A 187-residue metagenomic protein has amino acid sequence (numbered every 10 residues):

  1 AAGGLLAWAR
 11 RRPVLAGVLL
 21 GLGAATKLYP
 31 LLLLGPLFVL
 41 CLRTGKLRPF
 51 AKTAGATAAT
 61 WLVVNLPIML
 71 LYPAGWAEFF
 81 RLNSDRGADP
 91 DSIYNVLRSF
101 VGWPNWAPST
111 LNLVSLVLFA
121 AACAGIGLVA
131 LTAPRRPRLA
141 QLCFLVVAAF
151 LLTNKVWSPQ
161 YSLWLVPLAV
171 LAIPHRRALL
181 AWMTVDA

Functional and structural regions predicted by a protein language model:
A1-L5, Y29-L32, T57, C143 (+1 more regions): Alpha-helical transmembrane segments of multi-pass membrane proteins
A2-L15: Membrane-interface transmembrane helices that cradle and orient dolichyl/undecaprenyl
V14, V18-L40, V63, L152-Y161: Transmembrane helices and adjacent periplasmic/lumenal helix-loop junctions of polyprenol-phosphate-dependent
L32-A59, L70: Perimembrane helix-loop-helix junctions
I68-R98: Extracytoplasmic catalytic-loop and juxtamembrane helix elements of membrane-embedded, polyprenol/dolichol-linked
R86-T153: Aromatic/glycine/proline-enriched transmembrane-helix motif characteristic of membrane-embedded glycan-assembly enzymes
S158-R177: Hydrophobic/aromatic-rich transmembrane helices and adjacent perimembrane loops
P174-A187: C-terminal multi-pass transmembrane helix bundles with aromatic-rich, positive-inside signatures
